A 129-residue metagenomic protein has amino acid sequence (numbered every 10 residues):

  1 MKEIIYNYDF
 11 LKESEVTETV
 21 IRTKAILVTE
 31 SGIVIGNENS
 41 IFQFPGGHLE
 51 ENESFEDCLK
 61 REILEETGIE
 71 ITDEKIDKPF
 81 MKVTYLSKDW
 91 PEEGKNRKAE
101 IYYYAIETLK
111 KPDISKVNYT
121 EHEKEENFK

Functional and structural regions predicted by a protein language model:
M1-K24, E30, G94: Acidic, metal-coordinating catalytic segment for phosphate/diphosphate chemistry, firing primarily on the Nudix
T23-A25, I101-Y102: Small-molecule pocket liners
L27-V28, A105: Short, conserved beta-strand element in jelly-roll/cupin
T29-E30, E62: Low-complexity, intrinsically disordered/propeptide-like segments
E38-N39: C-terminal lobe/hinge of AMP-binding adenylation domains
Q43-G47: A short gly/proline-enriched turn/hairpin at secondary-structure junctions
L49-I76, F80-K129: Unchanged
